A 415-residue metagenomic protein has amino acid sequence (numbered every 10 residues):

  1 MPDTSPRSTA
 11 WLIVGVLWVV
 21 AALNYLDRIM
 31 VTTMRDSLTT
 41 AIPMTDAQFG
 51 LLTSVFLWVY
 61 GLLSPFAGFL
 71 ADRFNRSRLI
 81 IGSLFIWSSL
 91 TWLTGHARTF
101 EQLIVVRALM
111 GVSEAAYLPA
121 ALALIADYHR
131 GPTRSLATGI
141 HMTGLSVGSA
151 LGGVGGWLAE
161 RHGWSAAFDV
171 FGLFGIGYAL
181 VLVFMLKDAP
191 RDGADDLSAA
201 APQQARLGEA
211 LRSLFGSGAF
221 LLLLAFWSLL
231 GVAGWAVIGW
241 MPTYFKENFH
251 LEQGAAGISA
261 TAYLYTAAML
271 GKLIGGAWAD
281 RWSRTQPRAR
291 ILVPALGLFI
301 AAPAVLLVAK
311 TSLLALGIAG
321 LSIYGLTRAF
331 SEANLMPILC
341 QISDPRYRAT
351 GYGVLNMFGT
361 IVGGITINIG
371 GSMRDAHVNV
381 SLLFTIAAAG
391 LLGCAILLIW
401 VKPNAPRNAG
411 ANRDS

Functional and structural regions predicted by a protein language model:
P2-P6, P190-L224, N248: Juxtamembrane intracellular "pre-TM" segments in multi-pass secondary transporters
V31-T32, G218-L273, E332, M336 (+1 more regions): Extracytoplasmic gate region of multi-pass secondary transporters
L38-T39, L70-A71, G155-H162, F245-K246 (+3 more regions): Interfacial helix-cap and linker-helix signal at transmembrane-aqueous boundaries of multi-pass secondary transporters
P43, N75, H96-Q102, R130 (+1 more regions): Helix-breaking motifs and short loop linkers at transmembrane-helix boundaries and internal kinks in secondary membrane
L62-R98: Conserved MFS/SLC helix-loop-helix module at the cytosolic interface between two early adjacent transmembrane helices
R78-W92, A289-V305: Structural signature of the two symmetry-related core transmembrane helices
V106-G144: Cytoplasmic helix-loop-helix junction between adjacent transmembrane helices in 12-TM secondary transporters
H141, L145-D188: Helix-loop-helix hairpin linking two adjacent transmembrane segments in secondary transporters
